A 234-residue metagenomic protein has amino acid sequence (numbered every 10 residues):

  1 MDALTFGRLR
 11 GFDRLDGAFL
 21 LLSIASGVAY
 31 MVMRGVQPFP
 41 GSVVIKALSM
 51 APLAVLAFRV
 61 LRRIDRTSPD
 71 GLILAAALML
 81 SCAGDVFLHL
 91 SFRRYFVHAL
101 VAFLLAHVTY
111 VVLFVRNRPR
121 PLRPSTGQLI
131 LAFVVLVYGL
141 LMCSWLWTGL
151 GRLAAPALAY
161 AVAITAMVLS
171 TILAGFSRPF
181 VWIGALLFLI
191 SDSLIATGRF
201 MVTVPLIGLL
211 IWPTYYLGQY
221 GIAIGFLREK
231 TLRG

Functional and structural regions predicted by a protein language model:
D2-G234: Polytopic alpha-helical membrane-helix bundles and their juxtamembrane interface segments in multi-pass membrane
